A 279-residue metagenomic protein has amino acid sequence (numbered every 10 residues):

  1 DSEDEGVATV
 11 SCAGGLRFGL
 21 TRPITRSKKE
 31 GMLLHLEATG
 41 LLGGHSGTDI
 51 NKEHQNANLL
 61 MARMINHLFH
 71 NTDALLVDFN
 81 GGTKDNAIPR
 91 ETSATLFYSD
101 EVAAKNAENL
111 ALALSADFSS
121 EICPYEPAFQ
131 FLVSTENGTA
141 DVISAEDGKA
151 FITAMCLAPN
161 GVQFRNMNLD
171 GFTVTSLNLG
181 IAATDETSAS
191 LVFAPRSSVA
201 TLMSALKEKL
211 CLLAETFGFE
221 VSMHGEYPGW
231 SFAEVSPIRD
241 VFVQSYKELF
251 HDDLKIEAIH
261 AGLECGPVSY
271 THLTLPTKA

Functional and structural regions predicted by a protein language model:
D1-R196: Midchain, well-structured core segments that form catalytic/ion-binding scaffolds
N56-L60, N106, A205, P237 (+1 more regions): Generic recognition of stable, solvent-exposed alpha-helical segments in well-folded globular domains
R63-N80, H224, F232-V268: Active-site-adjacent substrate-binding region of metalloamidase/peptidase-like peptide-processing proteins
D85-S93, A140-I143, S231-V243, P267-Y270: Short glycine/threonine-rich loop-to-helix capping motif typified by GTGT followed within a few residues by an Asp-Pro
E108, G148-I152, S176, M203-A214 (+2 more regions): A general structural signal for well-ordered alpha-helical packing
E108, G180, A194, C211 (+2 more regions): Generic hydrophobic alpha-helical scaffold/packing signal
V199-I238: C-terminal structural cap/anchor segments
T271-T277: Conserved small/polar residues in nucleotide/adenosyl-binding loops
